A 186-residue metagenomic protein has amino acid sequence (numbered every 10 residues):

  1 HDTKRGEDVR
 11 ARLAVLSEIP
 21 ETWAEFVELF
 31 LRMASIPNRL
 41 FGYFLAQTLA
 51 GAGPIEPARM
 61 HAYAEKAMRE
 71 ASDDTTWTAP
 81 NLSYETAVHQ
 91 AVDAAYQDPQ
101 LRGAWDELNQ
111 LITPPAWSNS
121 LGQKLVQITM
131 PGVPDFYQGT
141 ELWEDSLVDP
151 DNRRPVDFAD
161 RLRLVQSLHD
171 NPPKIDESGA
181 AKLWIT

Functional and structural regions predicted by a protein language model:
D2-T186: Catalytic cores of glycan-processing enzymes that make or break glycosidic bonds
